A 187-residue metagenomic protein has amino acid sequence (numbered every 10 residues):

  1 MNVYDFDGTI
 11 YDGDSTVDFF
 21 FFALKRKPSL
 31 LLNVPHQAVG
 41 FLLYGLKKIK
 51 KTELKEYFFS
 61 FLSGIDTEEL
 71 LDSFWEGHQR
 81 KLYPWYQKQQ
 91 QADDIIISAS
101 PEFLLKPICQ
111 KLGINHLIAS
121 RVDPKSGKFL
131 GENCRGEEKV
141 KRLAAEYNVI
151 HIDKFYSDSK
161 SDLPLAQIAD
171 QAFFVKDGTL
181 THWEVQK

Functional and structural regions predicted by a protein language model:
M1-L46: Active-site neighborhood of HAD-like aspartate-dependent phosphohydrolases
D7, R26, L46, F59-L62 (+3 more regions): A general boundary/transition motif marking the beginning of the first structured unit of a protein
D12, K27-L30, Y57-F59, W75-Q79 (+1 more regions): Short hydrophobic/aromatic-rich motifs at helix boundaries and adjacent loops
D12-G13, K51, G136: Generic structural signal for well-ordered secondary structure
N33-S60, C109-L112, H116-L117: Short, compositionally biased "basic patch" segments
T52-P84: Metal-dependent phosphoesterase signature
F74-K187: C-terminal cap/substrate-recognition subdomain and adjoining C-terminal extension of metal-dependent phosphatase-like
